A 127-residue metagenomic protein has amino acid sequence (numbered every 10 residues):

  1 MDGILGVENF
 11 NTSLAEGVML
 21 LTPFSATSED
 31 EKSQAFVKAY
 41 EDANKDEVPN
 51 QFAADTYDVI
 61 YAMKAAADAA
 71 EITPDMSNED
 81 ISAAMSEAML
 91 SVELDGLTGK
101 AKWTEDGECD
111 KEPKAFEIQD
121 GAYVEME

Functional and structural regions predicted by a protein language model:
M1-E127: Extracytosolic ligand-binding ectodomains
